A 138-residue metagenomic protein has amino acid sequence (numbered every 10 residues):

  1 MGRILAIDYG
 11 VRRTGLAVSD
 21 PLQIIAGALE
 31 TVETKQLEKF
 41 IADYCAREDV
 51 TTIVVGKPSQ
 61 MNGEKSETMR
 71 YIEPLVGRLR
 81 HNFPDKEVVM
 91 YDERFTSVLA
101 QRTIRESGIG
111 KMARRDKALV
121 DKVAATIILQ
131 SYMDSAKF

Functional and structural regions predicted by a protein language model:
G2-I7, V11-R12, A17-F138: Phosphate- and other anionic-substrate recognition elements at nucleic-acid/protein interfaces
